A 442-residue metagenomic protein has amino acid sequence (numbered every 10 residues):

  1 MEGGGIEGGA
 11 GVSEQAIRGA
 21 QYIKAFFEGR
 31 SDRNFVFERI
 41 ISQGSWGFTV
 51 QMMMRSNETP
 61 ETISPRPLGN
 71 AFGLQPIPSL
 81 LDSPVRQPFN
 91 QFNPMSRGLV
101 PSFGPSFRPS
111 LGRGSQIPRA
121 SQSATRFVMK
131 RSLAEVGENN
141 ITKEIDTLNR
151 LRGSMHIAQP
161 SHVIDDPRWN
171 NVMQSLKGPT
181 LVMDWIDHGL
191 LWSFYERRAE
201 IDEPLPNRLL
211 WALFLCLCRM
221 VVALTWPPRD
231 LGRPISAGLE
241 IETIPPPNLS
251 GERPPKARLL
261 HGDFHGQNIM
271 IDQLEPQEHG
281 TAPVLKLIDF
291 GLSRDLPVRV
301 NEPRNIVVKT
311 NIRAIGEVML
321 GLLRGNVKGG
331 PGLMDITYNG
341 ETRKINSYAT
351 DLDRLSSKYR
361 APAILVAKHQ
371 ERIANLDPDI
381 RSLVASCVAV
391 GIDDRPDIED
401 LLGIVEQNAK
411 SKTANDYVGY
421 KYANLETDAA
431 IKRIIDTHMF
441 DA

Functional and structural regions predicted by a protein language model:
N34, E38-G153, A158: ATP-binding glycine-rich loop module of kinase domains
Q159-P179: Short beta-strand micro-motifs within the conserved protein kinase catalytic domain, predominantly in the N-lobe
Q174-L190: Conserved short submotifs of the Hanks-type protein kinase catalytic core that shape the nucleotide-binding pocket
R198-L215: Activation segment of protein kinase catalytic domains, centered on the conserved DFG
L224-A282: Catalytic-loop of the protein kinase fold
P297-D377: Conserved C-lobe activation region of Hanks-type protein kinase-like domains
S386-L401: A conserved short helix/loop substructure at the end of the activation segment of eukaryotic-like protein kinase domains
T413-A442: Regulatory extensions appended to serine/threonine kinase catalytic cores
